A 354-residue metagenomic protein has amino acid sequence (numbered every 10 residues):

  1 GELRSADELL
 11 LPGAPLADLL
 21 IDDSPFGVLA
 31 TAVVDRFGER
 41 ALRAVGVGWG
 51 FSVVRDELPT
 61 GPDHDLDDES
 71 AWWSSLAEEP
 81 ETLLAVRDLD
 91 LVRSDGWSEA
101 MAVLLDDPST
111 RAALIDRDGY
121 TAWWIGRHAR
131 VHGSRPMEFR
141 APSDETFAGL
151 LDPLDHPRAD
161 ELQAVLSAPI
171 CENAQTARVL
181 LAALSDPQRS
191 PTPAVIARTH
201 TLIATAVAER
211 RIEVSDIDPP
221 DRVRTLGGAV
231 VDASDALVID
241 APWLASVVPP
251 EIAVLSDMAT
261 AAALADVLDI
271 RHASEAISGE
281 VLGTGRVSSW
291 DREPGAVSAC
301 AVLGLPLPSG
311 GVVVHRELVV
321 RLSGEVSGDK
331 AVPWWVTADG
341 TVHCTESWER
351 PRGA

Functional and structural regions predicted by a protein language model:
G1-A354: Long, intrinsically disordered, charge-dense linkers/tails
